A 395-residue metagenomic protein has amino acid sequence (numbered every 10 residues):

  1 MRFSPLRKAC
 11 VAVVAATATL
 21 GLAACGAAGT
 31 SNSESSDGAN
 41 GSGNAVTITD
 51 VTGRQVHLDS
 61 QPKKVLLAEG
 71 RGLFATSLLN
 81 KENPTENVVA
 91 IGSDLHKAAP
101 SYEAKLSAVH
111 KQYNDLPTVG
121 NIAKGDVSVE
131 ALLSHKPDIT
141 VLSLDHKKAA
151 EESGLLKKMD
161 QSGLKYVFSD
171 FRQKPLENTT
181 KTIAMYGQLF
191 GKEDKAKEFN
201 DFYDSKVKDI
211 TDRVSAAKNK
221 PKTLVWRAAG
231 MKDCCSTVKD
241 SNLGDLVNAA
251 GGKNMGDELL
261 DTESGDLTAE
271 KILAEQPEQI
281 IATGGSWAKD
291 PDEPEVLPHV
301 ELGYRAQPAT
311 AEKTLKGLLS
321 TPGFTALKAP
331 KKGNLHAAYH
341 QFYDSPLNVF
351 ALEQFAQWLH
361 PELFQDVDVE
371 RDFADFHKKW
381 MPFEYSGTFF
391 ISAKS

Functional and structural regions predicted by a protein language model:
R2-A16, G21-L79, D194-W226, F364-S395: Bacterial Sec-exported substrate-binding components of ABC uptake systems
V51-G53, V119-S128, L260-T268: Short helix-initiation/N-cap motifs at beta->coil->alpha
L66-E69, V89-G92, I139-S143, Y166-S169 (+5 more regions): Structural recognition of the beta-strand scaffold that forms the well-ordered cores of secreted hydrolase catalytic
L73-S134, I139, L144-K148: A short, structured surface patch at a secondary-structure boundary
I91-S101, L144-G154, S169-T182, K218-D245 (+1 more regions): Extracytoplasmic ligand-binding site segments that recognize negatively charged/polar headgroups
G120, K174-L189, D201, T211-D212 (+1 more regions): Structured C-terminal subdomain patch of bacterial secreted/periplasmic proteins
K239-T262: Alpha-helical, coiled-coil/dimerization segments enriched in small aliphatic residues
M255-E270, Q276-R305: Pocket-lining segment of extracytoplasmic ligand-binding domains
